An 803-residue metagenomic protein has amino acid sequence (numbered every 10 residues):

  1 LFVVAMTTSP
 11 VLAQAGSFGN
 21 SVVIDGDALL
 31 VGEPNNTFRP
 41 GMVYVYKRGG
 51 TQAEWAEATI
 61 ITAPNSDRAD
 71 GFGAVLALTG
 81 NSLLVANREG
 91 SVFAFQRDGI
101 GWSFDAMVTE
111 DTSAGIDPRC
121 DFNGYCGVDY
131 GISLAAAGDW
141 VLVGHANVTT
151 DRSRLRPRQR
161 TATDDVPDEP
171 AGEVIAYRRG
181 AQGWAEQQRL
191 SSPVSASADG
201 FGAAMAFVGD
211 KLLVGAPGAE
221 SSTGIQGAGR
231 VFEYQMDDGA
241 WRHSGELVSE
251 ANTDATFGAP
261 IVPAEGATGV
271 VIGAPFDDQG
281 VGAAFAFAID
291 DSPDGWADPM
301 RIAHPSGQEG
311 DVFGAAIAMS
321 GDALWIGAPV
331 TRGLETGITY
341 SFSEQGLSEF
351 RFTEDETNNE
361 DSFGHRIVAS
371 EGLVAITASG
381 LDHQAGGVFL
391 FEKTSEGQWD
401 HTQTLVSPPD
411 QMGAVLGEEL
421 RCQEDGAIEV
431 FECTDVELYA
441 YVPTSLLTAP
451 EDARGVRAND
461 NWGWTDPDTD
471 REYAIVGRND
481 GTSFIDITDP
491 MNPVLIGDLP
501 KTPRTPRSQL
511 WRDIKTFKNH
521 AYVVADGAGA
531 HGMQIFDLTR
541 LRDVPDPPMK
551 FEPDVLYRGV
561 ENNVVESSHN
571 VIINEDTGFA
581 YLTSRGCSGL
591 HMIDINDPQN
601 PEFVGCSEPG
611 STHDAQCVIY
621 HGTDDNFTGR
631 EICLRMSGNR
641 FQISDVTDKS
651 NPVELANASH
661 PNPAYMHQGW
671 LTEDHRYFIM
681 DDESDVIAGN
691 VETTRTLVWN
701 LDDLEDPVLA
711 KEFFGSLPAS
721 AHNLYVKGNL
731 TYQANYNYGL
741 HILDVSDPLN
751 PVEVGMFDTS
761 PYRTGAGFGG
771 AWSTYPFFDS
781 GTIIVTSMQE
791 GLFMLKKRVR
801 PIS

Functional and structural regions predicted by a protein language model:
L1-T8: Bacterial N-terminal signal peptides
L12-S803: Feature marking well-ordered beta-strand scaffolds used for ligand recognition
